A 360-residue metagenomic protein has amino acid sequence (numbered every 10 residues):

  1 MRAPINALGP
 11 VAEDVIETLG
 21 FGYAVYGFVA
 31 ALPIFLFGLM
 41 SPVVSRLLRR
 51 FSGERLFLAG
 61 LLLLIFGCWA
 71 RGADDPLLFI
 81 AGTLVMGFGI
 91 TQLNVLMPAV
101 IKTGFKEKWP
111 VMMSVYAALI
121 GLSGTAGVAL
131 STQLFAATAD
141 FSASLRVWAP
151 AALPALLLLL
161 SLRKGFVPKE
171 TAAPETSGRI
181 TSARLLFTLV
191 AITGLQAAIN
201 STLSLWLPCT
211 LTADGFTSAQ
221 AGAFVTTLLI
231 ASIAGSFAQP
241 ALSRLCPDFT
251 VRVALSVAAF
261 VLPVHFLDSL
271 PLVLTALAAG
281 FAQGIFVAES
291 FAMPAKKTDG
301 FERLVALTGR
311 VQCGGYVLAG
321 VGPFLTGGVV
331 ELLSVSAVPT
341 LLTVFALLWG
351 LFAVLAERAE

Functional and structural regions predicted by a protein language model:
N6, I34-P42, G124-T125, L229-F237 (+1 more regions): Residue-level signature of mid-helix packing/kink "hotspots" within the transmembrane helices of 12-pass Major
L8-G9, R184-S236: Extracytoplasmic gate region of multi-pass secondary transporters
L39-P76: Conserved MFS/SLC helix-loop-helix module at the cytosolic interface between two early adjacent transmembrane helices
M40-S52, G235-P247, V330: Helix-to-loop junctions at the C-terminal end of transmembrane segments in multipass secondary transporters
P76, E107-K108, M112-K164: Helix-loop-helix hairpin linking two adjacent transmembrane segments in secondary transporters
T83-A118: Cytoplasmic helix-loop-helix junction between adjacent transmembrane helices in 12-TM secondary transporters
C246-M293: C-terminal transmembrane helical hairpin of 12-TM major facilitator-type secondary transporters
T298-V335, P339-L342: A late C-terminal transmembrane helix in Major Facilitator Superfamily
